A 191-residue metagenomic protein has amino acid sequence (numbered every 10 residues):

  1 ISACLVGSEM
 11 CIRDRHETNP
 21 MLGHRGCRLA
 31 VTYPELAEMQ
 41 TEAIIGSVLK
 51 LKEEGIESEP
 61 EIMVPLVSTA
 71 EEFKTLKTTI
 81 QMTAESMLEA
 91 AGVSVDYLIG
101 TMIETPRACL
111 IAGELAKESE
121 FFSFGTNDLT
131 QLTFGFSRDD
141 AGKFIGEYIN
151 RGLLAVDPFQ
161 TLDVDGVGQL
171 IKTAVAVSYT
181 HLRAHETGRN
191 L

Functional and structural regions predicted by a protein language model:
I1-G7, I12, H181-A184, G188-L191: Single conserved hydrophobic/aromatic residue that forms the stacking wall/gate of nucleotide- or nucleobase-binding
S8, V64, F73-K77: Terminal amphipathic helices with adjacent charged low-complexity linkers/tails
M10-C11, G23-G26: Active-site loops and adjacent core secondary-structure elements that bind or stabilize anionic groups
I44, I62, E104, L115 (+1 more regions): Conserved, mostly hydrophobic/aromatic
P60-V64, I99-I103, F122-F124: Hydrophobic faces of well-ordered beta-strands that scaffold small-molecule active sites in alpha/beta enzyme cores
A91-I103, L182-R183: Short beta-strand/loop segments at the ligand-binding rim of alpha/beta enzyme cores
V93, K143-R183: Generic long, charged, amphipathic alpha-helical segments
C109-K117: Catalytic cores of alpha/beta
